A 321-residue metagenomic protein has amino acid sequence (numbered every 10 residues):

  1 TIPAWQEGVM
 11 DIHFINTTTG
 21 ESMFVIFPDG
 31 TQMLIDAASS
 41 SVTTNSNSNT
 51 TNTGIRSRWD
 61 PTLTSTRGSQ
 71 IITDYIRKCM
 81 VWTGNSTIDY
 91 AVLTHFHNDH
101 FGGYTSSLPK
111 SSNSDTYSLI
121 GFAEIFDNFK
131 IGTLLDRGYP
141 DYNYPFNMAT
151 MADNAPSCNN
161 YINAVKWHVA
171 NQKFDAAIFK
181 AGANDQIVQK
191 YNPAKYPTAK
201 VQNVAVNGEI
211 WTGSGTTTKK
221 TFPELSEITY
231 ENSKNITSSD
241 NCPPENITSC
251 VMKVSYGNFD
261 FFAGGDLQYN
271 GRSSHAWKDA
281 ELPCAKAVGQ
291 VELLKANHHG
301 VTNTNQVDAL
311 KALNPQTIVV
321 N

Functional and structural regions predicted by a protein language model:
T1-D11, T17-T18, Y75-K78, T83-Y90 (+3 more regions): Flexible, acidic/histidine-containing loops and adjacent segments that form or flank the divalent-metal
T1-Q32, A38-R56, Q202-I210: Zn-dependent metallo-beta-lactamase
M23, F122-E124, D308-L310: Histidine-anchored nucleotide/phosphate-binding helix
F24, Q32-L34, D260-F262, I318-V319: Short hydrophobic-acidic sequence motifs that mark active-site Asp/Glu residues
P28-M33, S39-L134, C284-V301, N314-I318: Active-site metal-binding motif and surrounding structural segment of the metallo-beta-lactamase
I35-A38, G265-D266, N270, N321: Catalytic Cys-His active-site segments of thiol-dependent hydrolases/isopeptidases
F259, G264, G289, L294-G300 (+2 more regions): Flexible, glycine-rich surface segments
V307-N321: Conserved beta-sheet core of the metallophosphoesterase superfamily
